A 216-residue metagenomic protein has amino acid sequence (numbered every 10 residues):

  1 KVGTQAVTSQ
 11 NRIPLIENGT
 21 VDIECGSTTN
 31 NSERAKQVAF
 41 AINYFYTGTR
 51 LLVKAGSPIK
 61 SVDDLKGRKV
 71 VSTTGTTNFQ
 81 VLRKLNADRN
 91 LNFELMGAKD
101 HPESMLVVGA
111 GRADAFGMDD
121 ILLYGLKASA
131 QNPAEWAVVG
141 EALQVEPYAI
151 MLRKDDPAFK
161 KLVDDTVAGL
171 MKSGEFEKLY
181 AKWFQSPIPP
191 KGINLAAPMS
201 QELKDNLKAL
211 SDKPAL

Functional and structural regions predicted by a protein language model:
K1, R68-K69, T76, Y124 (+1 more regions): Extended ligand-binding regions for polar small-molecule ligands
K1, T28-T29, Y46-M105, D120-Y124: Bilobed "Venus flytrap"/periplasmic-binding protein-like clamshell domains and structurally analogous long
V2-D64, A142, K204-P214: Acidic, polar ligand-binding/catalytic clefts
G3-P14, L95-V107, Q144-E146: Short helix-initiation/N-cap motifs at beta->coil->alpha
N11, G26-K36, V81-N86, G109-A110 (+1 more regions): A ligand-binding cleft/hinge motif common to bilobed small-molecule-binding domains
I16-E17, L65, V108-G109, I150 (+1 more regions): Hydrophobic residues within well-ordered alpha-helices
F45-V53, A128-D164, S186-A209: Periplasmic-binding protein-like
T77-L95, E135-W136, V167-A215: Ligand-binding clefts/hinges and TM-proximal coupling segments of bilobed small-molecule sensing domains
